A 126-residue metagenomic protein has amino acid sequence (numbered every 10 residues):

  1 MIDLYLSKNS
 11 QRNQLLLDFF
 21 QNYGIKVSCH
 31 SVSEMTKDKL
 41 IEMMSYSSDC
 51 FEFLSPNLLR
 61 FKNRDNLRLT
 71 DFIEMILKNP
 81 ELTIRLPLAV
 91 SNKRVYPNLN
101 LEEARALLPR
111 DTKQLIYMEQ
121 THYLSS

Functional and structural regions predicted by a protein language model:
M1-S33: Local sequence-structure signature of Cys/Sec-based thiol-disulfide redox active-site neighborhoods
E34-S126: Thiol/selenol-based redox catalytic cores and closely related redox-interacting motifs
